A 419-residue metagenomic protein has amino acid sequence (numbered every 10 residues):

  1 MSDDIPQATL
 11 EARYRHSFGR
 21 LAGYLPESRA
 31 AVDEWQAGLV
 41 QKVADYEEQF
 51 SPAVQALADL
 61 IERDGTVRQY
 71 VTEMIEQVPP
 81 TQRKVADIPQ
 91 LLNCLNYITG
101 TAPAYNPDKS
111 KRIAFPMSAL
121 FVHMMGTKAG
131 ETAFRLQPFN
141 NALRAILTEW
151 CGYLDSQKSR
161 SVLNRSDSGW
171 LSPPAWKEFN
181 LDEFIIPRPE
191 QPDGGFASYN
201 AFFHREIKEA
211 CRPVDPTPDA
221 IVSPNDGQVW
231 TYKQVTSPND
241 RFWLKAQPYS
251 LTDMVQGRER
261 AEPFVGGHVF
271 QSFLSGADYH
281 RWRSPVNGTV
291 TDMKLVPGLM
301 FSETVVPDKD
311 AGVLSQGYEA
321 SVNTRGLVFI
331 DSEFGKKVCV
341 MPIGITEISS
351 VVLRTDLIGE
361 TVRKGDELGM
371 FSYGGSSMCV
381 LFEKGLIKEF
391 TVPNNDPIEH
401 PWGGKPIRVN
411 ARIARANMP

Functional and structural regions predicted by a protein language model:
M1-P419: Contiguous, well-folded functional domains in the mature portion of proteins
